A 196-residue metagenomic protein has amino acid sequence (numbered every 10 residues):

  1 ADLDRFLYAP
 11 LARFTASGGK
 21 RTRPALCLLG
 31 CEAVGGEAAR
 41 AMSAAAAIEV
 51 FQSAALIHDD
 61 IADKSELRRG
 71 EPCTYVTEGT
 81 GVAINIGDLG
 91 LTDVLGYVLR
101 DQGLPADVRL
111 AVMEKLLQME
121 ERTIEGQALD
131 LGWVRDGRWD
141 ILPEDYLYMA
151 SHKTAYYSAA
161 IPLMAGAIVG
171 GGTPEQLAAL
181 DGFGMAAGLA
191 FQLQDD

Functional and structural regions predicted by a protein language model:
D2-D196: Mg2+-dependent prenyl diphosphate-binding active-site environment of isoprenoid biosynthetic enzymes
